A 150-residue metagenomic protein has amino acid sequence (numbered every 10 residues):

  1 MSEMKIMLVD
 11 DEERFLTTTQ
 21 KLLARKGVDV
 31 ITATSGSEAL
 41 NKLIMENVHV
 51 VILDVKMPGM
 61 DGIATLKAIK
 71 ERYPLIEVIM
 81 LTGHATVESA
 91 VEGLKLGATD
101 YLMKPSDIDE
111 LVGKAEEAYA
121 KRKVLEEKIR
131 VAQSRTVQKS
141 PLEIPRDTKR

Functional and structural regions predicted by a protein language model:
E13-I31: Two-component/phosphorelay signaling modules centered on CheY-like receiver
T32-N41, G62: Helix N-cap/capping motif at the beta->alpha junctions
N41, I63-L75: Short amphipathic alpha-helix used as the core "switch/output" element in two-component signaling
M57: Receiver (REC) domain active-site loop signature in two-component systems and cognate sites in sensor histidine kinases
S106-Y119: C-terminal output helix
K121-R150: CheY-like receiver
